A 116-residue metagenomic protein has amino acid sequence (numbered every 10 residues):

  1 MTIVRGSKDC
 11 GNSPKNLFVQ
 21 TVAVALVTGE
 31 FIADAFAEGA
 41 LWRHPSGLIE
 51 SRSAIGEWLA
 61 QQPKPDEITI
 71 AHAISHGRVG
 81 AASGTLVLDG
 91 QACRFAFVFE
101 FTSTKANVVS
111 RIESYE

Functional and structural regions predicted by a protein language model:
M1-D9, G56-E116: A beta-strand edge to alpha-helix "cap/lid" segment located at domain peripheries
M1-E30, D34: Short, low-complexity N-terminal intrinsically disordered segments enriched in polar/charged residues
V22, F31-A33, A40, S51 (+4 more regions): Hydrophobic pocket/interface hotspot
T28-H76: A solvent-exposed, acidic/Ser-Thr-rich amphipathic alpha-helical stretch
